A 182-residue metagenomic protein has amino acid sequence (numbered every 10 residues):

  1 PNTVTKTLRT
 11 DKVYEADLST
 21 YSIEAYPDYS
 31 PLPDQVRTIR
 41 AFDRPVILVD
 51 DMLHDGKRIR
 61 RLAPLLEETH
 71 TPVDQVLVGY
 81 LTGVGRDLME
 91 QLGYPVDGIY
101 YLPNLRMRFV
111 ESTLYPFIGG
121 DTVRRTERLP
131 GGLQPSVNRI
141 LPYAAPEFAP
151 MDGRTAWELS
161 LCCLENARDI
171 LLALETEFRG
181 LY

Functional and structural regions predicted by a protein language model:
P1-V46, G56-R61: Short, glycine/charge-rich flexible loops or terminal/linker lids adjacent to PRPP-binding catalytic cores
N2-Y14, P64-Y182: PRPP-dependent phosphoribosyltransferase catalytic core
D50-M52: Active-site metal-binding loops of divalent metal-dependent hydrolases
